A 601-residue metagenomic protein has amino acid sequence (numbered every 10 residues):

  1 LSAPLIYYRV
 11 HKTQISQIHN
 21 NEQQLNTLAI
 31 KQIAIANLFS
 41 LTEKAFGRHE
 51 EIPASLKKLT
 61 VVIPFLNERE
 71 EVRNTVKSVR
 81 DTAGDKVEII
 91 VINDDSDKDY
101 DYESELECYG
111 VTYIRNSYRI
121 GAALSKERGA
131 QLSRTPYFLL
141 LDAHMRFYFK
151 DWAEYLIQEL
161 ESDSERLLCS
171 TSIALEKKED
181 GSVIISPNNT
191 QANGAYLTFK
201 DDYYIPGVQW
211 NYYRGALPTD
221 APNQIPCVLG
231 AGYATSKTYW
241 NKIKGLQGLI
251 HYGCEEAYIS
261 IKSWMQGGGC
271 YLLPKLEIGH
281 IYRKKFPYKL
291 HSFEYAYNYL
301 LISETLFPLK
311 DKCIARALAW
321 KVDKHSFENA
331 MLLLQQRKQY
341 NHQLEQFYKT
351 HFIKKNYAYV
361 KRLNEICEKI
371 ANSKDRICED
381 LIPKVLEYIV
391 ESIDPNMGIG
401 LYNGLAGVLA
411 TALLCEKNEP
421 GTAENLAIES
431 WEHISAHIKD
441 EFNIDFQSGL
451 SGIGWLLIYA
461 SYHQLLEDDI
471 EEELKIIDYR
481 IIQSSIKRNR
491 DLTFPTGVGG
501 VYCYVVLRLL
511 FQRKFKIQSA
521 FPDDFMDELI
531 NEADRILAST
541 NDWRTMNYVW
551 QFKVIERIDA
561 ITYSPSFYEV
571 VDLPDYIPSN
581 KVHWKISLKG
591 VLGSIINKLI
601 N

Functional and structural regions predicted by a protein language model:
L1-S2, I6-H11, S16-I18, A234 (+3 more regions): Conserved active-site beta-strand element of glycosyltransferases/polysaccharide synthases
Y8-H11, Q17-T42, K289-D311: Catalytic core of nucleotide-sugar-dependent glycosyltransferases
K44-S55, E71, L229-G230, H291-I370: Terminal low-complexity segments of carbohydrate-biosynthetic enzymes
K77-K86: Short, acidic, metal-binding catalytic loop of nucleotide-sugar glycosyltransferases
V91-E103: A conserved acidic beta->alpha catalytic loop
S117-S133: Glycine-rich, basic loop-to-helix element that forms the pyrophosphate-binding segment of sugar-nucleotide handling
F138: Short aromatic/hydrophobic "clamp" motif used to bind/position activated sugar donors
R146-Y204: Conserved donor NDP-sugar-binding/catalytic core segment of glycosyltransferases
